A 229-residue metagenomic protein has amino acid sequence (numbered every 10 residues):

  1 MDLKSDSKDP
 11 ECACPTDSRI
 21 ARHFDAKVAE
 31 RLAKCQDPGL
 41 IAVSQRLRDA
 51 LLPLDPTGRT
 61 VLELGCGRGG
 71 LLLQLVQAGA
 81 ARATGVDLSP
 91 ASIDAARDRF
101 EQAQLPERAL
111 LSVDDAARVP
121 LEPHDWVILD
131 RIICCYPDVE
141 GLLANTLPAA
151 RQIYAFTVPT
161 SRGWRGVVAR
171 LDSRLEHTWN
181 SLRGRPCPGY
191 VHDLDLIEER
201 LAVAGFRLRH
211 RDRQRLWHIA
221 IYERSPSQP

Functional and structural regions predicted by a protein language model:
M1-L54: Conserved class I S-adenosyl-L-methionine
R68-A78: Conserved SAM-binding loop of SAM-dependent methyltransferases across substrates and taxa, primarily the Class I
S89: Conserved SAM/SAH-binding beta-strand->alpha-helix loop
Q104-A116: Conserved SAM-binding strand-loop segment of SAM-dependent methyltransferases
W126-D138: A short SAM/SAH-binding and catalytic strip from SAM-dependent methyltransferases
G141-Q152: A short glycine-rich, Lys/Arg-flanked "PGG" loop and its adjoining helix->strand segment in the class I
R151-P159: Conserved beta-strand signature within the Rossmann-like core of class I S-adenosyl-L-methionine
P159-R200, H210: C-terminal alpha-helical "lid/dimerization" subdomain adjacent to the S-adenosyl-L-methionine
